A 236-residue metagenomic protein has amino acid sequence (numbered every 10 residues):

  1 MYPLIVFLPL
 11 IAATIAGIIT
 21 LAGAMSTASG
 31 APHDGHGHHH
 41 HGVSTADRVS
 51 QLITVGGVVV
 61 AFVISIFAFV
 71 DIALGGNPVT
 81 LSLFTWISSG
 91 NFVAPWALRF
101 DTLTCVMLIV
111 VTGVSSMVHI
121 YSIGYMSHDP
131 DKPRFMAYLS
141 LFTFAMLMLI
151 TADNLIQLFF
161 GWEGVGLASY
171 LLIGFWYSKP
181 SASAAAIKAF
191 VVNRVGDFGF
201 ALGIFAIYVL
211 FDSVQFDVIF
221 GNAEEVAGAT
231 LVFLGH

Functional and structural regions predicted by a protein language model:
M1-H236: ...captures the hydrophobic TM-helix bundle architecture rather than a specific catalytic motif, and can also fire on
